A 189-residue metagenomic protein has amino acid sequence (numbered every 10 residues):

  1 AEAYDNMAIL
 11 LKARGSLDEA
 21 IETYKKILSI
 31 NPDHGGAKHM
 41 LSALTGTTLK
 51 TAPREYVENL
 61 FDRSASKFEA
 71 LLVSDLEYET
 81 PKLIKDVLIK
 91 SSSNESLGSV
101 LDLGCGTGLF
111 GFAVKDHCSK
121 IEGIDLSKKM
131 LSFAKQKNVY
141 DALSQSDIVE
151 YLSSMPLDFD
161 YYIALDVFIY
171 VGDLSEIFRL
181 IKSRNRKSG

Functional and structural regions predicted by a protein language model:
E77-S96: Conserved alpha-helix/loop element of class I SAM-dependent methyltransferases that forms part of the SAM/SAH-binding
L101, T107-Y151: Class I SAM-dependent methyltransferase SAM/SAH-binding core
I163: A conserved beta-strand element that flanks and buttresses the S-adenosyl-L-methionine
S175-S188: A short glycine-rich, Lys/Arg-flanked "PGG" loop and its adjoining helix->strand segment in the class I
